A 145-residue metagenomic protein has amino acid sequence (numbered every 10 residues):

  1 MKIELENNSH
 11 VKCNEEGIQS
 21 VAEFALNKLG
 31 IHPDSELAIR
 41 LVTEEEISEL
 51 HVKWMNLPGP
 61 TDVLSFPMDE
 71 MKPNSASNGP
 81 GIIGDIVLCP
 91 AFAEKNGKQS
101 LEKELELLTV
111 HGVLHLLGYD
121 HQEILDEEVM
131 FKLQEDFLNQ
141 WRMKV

Functional and structural regions predicted by a protein language model:
M1-E106, L114-V145: An acidic/histidine-cluster motif and surrounding catalytic segment that typifies divalent-metal-assisted enzyme active
